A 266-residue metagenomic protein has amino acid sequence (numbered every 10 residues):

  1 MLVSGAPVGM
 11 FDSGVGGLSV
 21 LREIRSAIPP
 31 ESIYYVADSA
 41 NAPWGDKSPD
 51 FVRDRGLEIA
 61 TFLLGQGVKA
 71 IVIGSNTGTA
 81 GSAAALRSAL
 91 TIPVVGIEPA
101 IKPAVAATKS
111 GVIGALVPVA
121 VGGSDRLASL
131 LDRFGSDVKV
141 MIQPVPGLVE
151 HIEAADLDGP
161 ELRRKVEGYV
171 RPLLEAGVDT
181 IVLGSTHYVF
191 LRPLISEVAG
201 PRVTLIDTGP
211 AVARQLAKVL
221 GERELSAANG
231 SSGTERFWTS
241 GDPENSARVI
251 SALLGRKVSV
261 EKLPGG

Functional and structural regions predicted by a protein language model:
M1-G266: Non-catalytic structural scaffold of enzyme domains
